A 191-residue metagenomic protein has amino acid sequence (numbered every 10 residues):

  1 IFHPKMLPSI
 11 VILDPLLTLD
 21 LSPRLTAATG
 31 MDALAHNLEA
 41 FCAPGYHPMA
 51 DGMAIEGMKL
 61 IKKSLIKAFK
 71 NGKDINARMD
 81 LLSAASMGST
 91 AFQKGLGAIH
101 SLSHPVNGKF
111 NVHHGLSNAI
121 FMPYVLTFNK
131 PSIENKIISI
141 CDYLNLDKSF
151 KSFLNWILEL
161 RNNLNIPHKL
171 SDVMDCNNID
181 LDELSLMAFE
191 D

Functional and structural regions predicted by a protein language model:
I1-K94: Carboxylate- and glycine-rich phosphate/diphosphate-binding segment that chelates Mg2+/Mn2+
L21-P23, G45-A50, P123-V125, D142 (+2 more regions): A ubiquitous short alpha-helical element
L34-L38, L81-G88, M122, I157 (+2 more regions): Short alpha-helical scaffolding segments that buttress acidic/His motifs in well-ordered protein cores
G52-E56, L60, D80-S83, S101-H104 (+3 more regions): Amphipathic alpha-helical interaction segments
L96-S149, L158: C-terminal catalytic subdomain
I137, C141, N145-D191: C-terminal charged capping/lid subdomain of soluble metabolic enzymes
